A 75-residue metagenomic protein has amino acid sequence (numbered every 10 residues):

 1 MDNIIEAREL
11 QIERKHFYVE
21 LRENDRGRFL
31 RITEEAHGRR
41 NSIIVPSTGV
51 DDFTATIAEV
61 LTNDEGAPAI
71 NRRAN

Functional and structural regions predicted by a protein language model:
M1-N75: Positively charged, low-complexity terminal tracts and the immediately adjacent first secondary-structure elements
